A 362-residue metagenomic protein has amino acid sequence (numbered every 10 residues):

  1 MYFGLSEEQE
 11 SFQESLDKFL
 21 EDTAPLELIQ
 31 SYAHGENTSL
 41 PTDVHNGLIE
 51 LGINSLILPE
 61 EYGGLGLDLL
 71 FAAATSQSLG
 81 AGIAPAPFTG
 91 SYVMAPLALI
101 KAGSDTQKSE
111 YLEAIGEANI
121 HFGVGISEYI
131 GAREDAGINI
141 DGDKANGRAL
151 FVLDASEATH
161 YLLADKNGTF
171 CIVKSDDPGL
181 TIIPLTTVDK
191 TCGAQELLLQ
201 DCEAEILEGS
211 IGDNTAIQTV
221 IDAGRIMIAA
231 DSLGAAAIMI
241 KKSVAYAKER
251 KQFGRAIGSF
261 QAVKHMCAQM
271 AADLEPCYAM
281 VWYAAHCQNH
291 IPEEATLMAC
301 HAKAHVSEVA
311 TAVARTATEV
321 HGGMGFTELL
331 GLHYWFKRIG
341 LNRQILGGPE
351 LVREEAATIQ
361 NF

Functional and structural regions predicted by a protein language model:
M1-G82, A102-Q107, A114, A118-N119 (+2 more regions): Alpha-helical interface subdomain recognition
A84-D105: N-terminal glycine-rich flavin-associated loop
A95, A118-I120, E134-A136, E157-T159 (+5 more regions): A generic structural signal for well-ordered coil/turn residues at beta-strand boundaries that shape enzyme active-site
I100-G103, L163-K166, I172-S175, L198-D201 (+1 more regions): Short beta-strand-to-turn element immediately C-terminal to the catalytic PLP-Schiff-base lysine in fold type I
E117-Y129, L163: A short, Trp-centered hydrophobic/proline-enriched beta-strand micro-motif
G125, N146-T181: A short core secondary-structure module
A132-N146: Cytochrome P450 C-terminal beta-domain/meander region
R133-A136, F151-L153, S175-E208: Flexible, small-/acidic-enriched active-site or ligand-binding loops
